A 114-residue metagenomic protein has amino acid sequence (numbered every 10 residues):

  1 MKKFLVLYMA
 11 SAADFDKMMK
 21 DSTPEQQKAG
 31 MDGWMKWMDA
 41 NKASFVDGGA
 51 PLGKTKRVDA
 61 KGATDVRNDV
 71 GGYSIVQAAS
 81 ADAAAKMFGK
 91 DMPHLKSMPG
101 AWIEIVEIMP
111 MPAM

Functional and structural regions predicted by a protein language model:
M1-M114: Conserved, structured core segments of small domains
